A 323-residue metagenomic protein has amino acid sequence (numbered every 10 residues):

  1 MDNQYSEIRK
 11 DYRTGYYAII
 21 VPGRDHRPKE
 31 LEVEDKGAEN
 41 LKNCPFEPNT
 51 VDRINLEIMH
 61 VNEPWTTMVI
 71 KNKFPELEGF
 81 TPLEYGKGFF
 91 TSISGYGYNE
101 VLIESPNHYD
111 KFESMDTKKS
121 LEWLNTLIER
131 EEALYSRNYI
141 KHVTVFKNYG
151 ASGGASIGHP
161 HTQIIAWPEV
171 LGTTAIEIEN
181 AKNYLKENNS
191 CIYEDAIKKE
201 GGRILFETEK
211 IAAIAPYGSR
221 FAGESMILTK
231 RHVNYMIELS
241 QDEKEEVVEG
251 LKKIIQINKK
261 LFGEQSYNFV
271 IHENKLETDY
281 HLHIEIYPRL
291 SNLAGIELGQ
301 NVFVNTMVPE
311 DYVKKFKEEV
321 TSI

Functional and structural regions predicted by a protein language model:
M1-H159, I165-Y235, D242, Q256-N268 (+1 more regions): Active-site microenvironments that recognize anionic phosphate/pyrophosphate groups
I237, Q241-G250: Gly/Ser/Thr-rich active-site loops/lids in small-molecule metabolic enzymes that frequently grip phosphoryl groups
G250-Q256: Internal helical hairpin/lid segments
